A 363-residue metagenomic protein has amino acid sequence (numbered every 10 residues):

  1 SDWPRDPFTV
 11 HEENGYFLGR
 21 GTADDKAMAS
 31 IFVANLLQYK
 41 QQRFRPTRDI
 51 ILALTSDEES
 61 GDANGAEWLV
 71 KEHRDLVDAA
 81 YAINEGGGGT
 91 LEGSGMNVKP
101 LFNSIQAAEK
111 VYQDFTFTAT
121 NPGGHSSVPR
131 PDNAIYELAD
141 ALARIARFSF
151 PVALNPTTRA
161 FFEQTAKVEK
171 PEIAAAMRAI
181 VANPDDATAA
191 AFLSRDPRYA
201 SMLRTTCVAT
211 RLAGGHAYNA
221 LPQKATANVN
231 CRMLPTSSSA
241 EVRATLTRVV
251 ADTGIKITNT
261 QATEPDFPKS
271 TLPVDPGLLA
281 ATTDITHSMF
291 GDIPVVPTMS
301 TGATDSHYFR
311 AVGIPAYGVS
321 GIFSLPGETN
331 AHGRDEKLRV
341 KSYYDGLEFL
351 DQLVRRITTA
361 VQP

Functional and structural regions predicted by a protein language model:
S1-A23: Catalytic-core environment of secreted peptidases
D2-T9, G65-L76, A316: A glycine- and small-aliphatic-rich helix-loop capping segment at beta-alpha/alpha-beta transitions that lines
F8, R48, A80-Y81, I255 (+2 more regions): A structural micro-motif
T9, I51, D114-T116: Residues embedded in well-ordered beta-strands
V10, F44-P46, R74-L76, A107-V111 (+1 more regions): Solvent-exposed alpha-helices and their adjacent loops that cap or buttress functional pockets in soluble metabolic
Y16, G21-S104: Acidic/histidine-rich catalytic neighborhood of metal-dependent amide-processing enzymes
G88-A108, Y112-D351, R355-P363: Metal-dependent amide/peptide-bond hydrolase catalytic core, centered on the "pita-bread" metallohydrolase fold
